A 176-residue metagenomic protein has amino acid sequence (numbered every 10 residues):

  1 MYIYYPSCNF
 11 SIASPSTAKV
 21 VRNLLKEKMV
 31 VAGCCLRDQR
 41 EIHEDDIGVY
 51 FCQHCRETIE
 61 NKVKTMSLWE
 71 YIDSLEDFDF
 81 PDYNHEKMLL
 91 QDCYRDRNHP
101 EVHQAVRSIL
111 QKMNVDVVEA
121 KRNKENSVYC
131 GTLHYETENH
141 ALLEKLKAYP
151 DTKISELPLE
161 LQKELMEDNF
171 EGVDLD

Functional and structural regions predicted by a protein language model:
M1-D176: Iron-sulfur cluster-binding electron-transfer modules in prokaryotic oxidoreductases
